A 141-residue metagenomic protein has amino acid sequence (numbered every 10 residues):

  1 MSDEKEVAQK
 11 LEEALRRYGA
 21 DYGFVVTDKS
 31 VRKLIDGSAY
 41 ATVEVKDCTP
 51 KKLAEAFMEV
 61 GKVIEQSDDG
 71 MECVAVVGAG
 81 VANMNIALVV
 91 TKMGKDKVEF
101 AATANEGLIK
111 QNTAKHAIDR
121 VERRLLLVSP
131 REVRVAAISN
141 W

Functional and structural regions predicted by a protein language model:
S2-W141: Ser/Thr-rich, low-complexity intrinsically disordered terminal regions
